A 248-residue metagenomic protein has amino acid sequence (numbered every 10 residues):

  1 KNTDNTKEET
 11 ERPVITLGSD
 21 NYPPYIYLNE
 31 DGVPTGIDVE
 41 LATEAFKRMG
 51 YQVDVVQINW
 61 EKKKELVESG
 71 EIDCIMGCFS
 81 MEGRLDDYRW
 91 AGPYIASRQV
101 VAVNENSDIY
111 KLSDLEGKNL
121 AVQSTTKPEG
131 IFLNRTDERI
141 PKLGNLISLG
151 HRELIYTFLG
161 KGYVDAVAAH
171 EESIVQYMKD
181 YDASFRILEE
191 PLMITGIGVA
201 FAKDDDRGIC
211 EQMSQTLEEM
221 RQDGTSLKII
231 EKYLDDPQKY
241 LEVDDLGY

Functional and structural regions predicted by a protein language model:
D4-F79, S148, Q212-M213, D223: Extracytoplasmic small-molecule ligand-binding "clamshell" domains of the periplasmic binding protein/Venus flytrap
I15-D20, A102, N119-V122, V167 (+1 more regions): Short, well-ordered beta-strand segments
S19-N21, A96-V103, K179-E218, D236-Y248: Periplasmic-binding protein-like
L28-E30, A42-Y51, P128-G150, M178-D182: Ligand-binding cleft/hinge of the Venus flytrap
V39, T43, Q52-D114, R186-P191: Acidic, polar ligand-binding/catalytic clefts
V39-R48, N106-I109, S113-K127, V175 (+1 more regions): Extended ligand-binding regions for polar small-molecule ligands
Y51, N59, A91-L146, D204-D206: A conserved helix-loop-strand patch within extracytoplasmic ligand-binding domains of the periplasmic binding
K62-E65, C78-D87, I131-N134, F158-I194: A ligand-binding cleft/hinge motif common to bilobed small-molecule-binding domains
